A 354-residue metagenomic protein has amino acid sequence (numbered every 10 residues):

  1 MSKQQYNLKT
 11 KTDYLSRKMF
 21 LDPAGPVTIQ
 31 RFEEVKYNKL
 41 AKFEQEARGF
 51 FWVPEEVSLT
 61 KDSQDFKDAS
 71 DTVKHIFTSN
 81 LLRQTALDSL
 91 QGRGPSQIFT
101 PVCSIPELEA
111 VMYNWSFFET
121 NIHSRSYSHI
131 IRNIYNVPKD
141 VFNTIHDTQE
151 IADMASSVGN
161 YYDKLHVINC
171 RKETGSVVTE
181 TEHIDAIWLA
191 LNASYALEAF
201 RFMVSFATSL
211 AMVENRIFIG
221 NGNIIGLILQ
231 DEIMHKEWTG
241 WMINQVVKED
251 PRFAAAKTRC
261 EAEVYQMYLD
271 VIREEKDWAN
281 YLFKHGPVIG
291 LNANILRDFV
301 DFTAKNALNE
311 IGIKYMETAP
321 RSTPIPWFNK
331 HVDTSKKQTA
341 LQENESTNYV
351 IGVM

Functional and structural regions predicted by a protein language model:
S2-M354: Non-heme di-metal
